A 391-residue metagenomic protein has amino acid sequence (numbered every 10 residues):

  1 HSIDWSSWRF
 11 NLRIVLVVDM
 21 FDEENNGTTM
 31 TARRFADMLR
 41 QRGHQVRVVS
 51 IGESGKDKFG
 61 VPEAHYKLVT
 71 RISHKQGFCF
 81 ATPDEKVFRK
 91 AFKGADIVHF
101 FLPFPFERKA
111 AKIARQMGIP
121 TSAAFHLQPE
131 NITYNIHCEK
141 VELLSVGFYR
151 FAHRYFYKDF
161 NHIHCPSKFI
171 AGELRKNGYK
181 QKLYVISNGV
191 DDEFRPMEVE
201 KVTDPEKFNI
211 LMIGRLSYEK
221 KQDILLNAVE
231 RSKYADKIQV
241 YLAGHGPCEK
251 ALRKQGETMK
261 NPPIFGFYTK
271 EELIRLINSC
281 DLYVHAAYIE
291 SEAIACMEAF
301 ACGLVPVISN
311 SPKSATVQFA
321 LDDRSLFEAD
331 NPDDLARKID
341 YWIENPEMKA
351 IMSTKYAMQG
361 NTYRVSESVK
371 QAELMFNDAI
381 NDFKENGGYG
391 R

Functional and structural regions predicted by a protein language model:
G52, F169, G189: Carbohydrate-associated surface elements
F92, F267-Y268, R275-C280: Short alpha-helical donor nucleotide-sugar binding micro-motif in glycosyltransferases
P103, Y288: Aromatic "clamp/platform" in nucleotide-sugar-dependent glycosyltransferases that forms part of the donor/acceptor
Q116, L144-H162, N177: Membrane-proximal helix-turn-helix segments that form the acceptor-binding/catalytic region of lipid-linked
V202-E230: Conserved donor-binding/catalytic core segment of Leloir-type glycosyltransferases
K250-E271: Nucleotide-activated donor-binding/catalytic signature segment of Leloir-type glycosyltransferases, i.e., the conserved
V305-S309: Short hydrophobic beta-strand element within catalytic cores of glycosyltransferases and related nucleotide-activated
L321-P332, Y341-P346: Conserved acidic donor-binding segment of nucleotide-sugar-dependent glycosyltransferases
